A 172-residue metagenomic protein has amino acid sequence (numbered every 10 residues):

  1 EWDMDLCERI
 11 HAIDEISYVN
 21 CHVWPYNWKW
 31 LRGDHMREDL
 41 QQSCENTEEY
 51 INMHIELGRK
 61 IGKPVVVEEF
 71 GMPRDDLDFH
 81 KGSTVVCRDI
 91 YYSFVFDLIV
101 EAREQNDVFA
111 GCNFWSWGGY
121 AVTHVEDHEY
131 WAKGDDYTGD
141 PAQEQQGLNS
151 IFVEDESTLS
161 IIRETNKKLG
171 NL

Functional and structural regions predicted by a protein language model:
E1-E104: Extracellular glycoside hydrolase catalytic/binding regions
I10-E15, N46, K81-L172: Aromatic-rich peripheral "rim/lid" segments of glycoside hydrolase catalytic domains that contact and position glycan
